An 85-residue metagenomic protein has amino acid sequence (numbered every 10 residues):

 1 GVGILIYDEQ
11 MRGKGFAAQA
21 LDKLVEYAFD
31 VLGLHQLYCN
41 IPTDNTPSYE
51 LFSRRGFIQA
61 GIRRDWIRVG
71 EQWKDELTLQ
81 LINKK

Functional and structural regions predicted by a protein language model:
G1-K85: Acyl-donor (CoA/ACP) binding surface of acyl/acetyltransferases
